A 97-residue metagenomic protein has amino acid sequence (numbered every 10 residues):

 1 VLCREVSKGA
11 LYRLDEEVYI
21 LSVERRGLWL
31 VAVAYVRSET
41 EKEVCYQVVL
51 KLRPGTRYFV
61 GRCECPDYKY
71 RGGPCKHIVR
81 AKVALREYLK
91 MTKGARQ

Functional and structural regions predicted by a protein language model:
V1-Q97: Long, low-complexity, compositionally biased intrinsically disordered regions
